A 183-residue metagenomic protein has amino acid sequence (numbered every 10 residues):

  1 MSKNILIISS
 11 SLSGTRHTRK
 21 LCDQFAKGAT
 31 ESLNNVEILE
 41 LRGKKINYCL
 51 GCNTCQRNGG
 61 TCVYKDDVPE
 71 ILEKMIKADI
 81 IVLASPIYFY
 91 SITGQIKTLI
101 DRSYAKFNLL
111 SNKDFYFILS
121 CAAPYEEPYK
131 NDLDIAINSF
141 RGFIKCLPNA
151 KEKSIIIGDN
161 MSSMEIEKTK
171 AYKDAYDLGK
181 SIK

Functional and structural regions predicted by a protein language model:
M1-A84, Y90-D101, A105, E165-K183: N-terminal beta1-alpha1-beta2 submodule of the flavodoxin-like/Rossmannoid cofactor-binding fold
S10, L41, L119-A122, G158: Cofactor-binding loop segments of dinucleotide-utilizing enzymes, especially the Rossmann-like FAD- and NAD(P)+-binding
T30, T61, K74, G94 (+5 more regions): Short linear functional motifs in flexible/disordered or boundary regions
N35-E40, N149-I157: Short beta-strand elements in bilobed, periplasmic/extracellular small-molecule ligand-binding domains
S85-P86, D159: Fold-independent oxyanion-binding glycine-rich loops and adjacent beta-strand/coil segments at enzyme active sites
I87-F89, A122-A123: Short glycine-rich anion-binding loops that position phosphate/pyrophosphate groups of nucleotides and phosphorylated
L109-K153: Short, glycine-/small-residue-rich phosphate/pyrophosphate-handling segment
P124, K130-N131, G158, S163 (+1 more regions): Iron-sulfur-associated redox domains of electron-transfer enzymes in respiratory and anaerobic energy metabolism
